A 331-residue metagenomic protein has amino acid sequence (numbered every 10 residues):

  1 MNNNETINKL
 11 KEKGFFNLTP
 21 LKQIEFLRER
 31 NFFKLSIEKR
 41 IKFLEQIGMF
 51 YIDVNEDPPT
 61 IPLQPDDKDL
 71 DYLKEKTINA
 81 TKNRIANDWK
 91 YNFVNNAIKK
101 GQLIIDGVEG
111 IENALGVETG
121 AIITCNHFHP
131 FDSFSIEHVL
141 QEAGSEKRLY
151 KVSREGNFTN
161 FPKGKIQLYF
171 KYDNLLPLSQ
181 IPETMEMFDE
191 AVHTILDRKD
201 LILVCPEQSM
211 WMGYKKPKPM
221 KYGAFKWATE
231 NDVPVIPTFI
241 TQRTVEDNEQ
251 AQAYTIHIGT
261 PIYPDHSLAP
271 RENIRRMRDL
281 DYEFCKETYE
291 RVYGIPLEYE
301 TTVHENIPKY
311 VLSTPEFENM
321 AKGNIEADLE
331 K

Functional and structural regions predicted by a protein language model:
N2-E137, K171-Y172, P308-K331: Membrane-anchoring hydrophobic helices of lipid-metabolizing enzymes
N2-M49, F188-K331: Non-catalytic C-terminal accessory region of glycerolipid acyltransferases and related lyso-lipid remodeling enzymes
I85-W89, Q180-M187, M277: Soluble or luminal CAZymes and related metallo-dependent hydrolases
A97-I104, L178-E183, G213-K215: Short, flexible loop segments at the rims of nucleotide/cofactor-binding pockets, characterized by
V108-E109, F161-G164, F188-L196: Short, charged beta->alpha transition segments
I111, E183, T241: Residue-level "edge-of-site" marker
E118-I181: Catalytic core of membrane glycerolipid acyltransferases/transacylases, capturing the structured, soluble-facing
